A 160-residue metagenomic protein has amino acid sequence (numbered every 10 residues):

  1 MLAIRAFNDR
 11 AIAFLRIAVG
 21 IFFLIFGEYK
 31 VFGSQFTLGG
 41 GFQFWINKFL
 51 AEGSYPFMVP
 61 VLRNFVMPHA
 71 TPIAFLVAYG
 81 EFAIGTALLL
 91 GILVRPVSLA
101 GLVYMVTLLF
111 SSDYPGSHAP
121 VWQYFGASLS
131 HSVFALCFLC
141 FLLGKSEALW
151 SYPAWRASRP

Functional and structural regions predicted by a protein language model:
M1-A83, L90-P160: Extended, low-polarity transmembrane helix blocks
